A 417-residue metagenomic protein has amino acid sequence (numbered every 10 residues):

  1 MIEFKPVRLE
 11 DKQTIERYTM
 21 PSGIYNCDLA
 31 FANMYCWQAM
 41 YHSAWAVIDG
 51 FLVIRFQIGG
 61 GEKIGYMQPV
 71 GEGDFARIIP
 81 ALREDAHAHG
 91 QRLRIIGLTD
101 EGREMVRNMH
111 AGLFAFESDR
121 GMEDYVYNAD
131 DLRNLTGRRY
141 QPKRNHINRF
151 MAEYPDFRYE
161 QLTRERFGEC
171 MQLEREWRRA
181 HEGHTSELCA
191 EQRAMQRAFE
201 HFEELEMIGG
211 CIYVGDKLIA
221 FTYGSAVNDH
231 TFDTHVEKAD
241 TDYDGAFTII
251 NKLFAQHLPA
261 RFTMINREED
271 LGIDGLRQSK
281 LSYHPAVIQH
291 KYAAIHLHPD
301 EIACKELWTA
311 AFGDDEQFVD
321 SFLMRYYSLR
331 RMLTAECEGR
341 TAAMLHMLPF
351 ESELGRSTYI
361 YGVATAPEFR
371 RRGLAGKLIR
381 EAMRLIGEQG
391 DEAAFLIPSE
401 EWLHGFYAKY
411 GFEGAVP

Functional and structural regions predicted by a protein language model:
M1-C27, T136-A194, I295-M347, G355-Y359 (+1 more regions): Short amphipathic alpha-helix that is part of the acyltransferase structural core
W45, D49-I58, C211, D216-A226 (+5 more regions): Conserved beta-strand in the GNAT
G61-E72, D229-D240, R356-P367: Conserved acetyl-CoA binding element of GNAT-fold acetyltransferases
G73-E84, D242-Q256, T365, R371-R384: Conserved acetyl-CoA-binding loop-helix of GNAT-fold acetyltransferases
H89-T99, A260-E268, I386-S399: Conserved GNAT acetyl-CoA-binding A-motif
L93-L162, F406, G414-P417: Hydrophobic alpha-helical segments and helix pairs
R103-F116, L271-I288, E388-A393, S399-V416: Conserved active-site alpha-helix within GNAT-family acetyltransferase domains
R193-H290: Accessory, usually C-terminal, subdomains that scaffold auxiliary metal cofactors
